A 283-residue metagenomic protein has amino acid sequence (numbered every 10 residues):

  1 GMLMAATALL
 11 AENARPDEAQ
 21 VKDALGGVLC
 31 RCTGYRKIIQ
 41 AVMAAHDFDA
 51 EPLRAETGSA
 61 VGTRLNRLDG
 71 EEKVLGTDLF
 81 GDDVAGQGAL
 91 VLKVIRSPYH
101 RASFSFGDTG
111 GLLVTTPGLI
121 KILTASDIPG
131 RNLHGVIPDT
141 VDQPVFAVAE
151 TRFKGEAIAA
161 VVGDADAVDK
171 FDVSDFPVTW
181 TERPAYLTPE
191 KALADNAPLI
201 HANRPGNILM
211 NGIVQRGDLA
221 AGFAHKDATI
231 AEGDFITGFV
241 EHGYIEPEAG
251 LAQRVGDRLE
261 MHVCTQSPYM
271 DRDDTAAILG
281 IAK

Functional and structural regions predicted by a protein language model:
G1-E56: Ferredoxin-type iron-sulfur electron-transfer modules in oxidoreductases and energy-metabolism complexes
M2, D17-V21, G34-A41, G70-G76 (+11 more regions): General structural feature for long, well-ordered alpha-helical segments within catalytic domains of soluble enzymes
D17, A165, G280-K283: Helix N-cap / loop-to-helix initiation motif
G27, G88-L92, T116-I120, V148 (+5 more regions): Short coil/turn connectors at secondary-structure junctions
L29, G81-V84, V148-T151, F239-H242 (+1 more regions): A generic local secondary-structure boundary/capping motif
H46-P205: Flexible, low-hydrophobicity surface segments
D78, L219-L279: Conserved beta-alpha junction segments in alpha/beta enzyme cores
G111-V114, D273-K283: Phosphate/pyrophosphate-binding loops at sites that engage ATP/ADP/AMP, CoA/4′-phosphopantetheine, polyphosphate
